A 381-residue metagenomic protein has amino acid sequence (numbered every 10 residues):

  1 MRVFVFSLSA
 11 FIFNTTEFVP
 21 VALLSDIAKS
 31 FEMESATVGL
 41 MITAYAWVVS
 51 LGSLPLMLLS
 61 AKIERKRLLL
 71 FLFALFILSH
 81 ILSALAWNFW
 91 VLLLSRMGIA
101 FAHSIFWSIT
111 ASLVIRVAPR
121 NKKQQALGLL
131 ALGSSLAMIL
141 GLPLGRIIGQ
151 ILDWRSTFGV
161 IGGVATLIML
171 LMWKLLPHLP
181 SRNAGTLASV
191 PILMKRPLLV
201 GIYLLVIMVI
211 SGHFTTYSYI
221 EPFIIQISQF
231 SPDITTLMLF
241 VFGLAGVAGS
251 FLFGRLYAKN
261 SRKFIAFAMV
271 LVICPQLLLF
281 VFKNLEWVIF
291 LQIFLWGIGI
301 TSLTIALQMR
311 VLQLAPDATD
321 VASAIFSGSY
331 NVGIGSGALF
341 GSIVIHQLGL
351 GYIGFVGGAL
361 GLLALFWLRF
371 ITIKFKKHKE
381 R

Functional and structural regions predicted by a protein language model:
R2-V38, S53-L56, T216-E221: Extracytoplasmic
E32, E64, L85-V91, A102 (+2 more regions): Helix-breaking motifs and short loop linkers at transmembrane-helix boundaries and internal kinks in secondary membrane
L51-W90: Conserved MFS/SLC helix-loop-helix module at the cytosolic interface between two early adjacent transmembrane helices
S53-E64, G249-S261, I345: Helix-to-loop junctions at the C-terminal end of transmembrane segments in multipass secondary transporters
S79-L82, W90-G98, W287-L295: Paired small-residue
V91, R120-K122, L129-L176, Y219 (+1 more regions): Helix-loop-helix hairpin linking two adjacent transmembrane segments in secondary transporters
S95-G133: Cytoplasmic helix-loop-helix junction between adjacent transmembrane helices in 12-TM secondary transporters
K263-L307: C-terminal transmembrane helical hairpin of 12-TM major facilitator-type secondary transporters
